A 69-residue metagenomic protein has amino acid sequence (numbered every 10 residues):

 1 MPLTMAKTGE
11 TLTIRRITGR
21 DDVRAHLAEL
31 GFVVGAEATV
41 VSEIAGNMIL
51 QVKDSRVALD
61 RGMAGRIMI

Functional and structural regions predicted by a protein language model:
M1-I69: Compact, glycine-rich, soluble single-domain proteins
